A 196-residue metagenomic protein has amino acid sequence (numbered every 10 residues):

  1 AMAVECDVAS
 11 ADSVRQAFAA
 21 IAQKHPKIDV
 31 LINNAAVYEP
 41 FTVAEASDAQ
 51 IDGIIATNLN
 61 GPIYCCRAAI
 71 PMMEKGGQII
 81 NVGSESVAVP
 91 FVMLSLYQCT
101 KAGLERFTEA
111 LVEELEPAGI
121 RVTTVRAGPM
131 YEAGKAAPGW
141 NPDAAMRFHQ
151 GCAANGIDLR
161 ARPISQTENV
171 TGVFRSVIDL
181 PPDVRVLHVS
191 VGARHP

Functional and structural regions predicted by a protein language model:
C6-Q16, D48: The beta1-alpha1 cofactor-binding region of Rossmann-like NAD(H)/NADP(H)-dependent oxidoreductases
T42-V43, Q50-I55: Substrate-binding pocket helix/loop in short-chain dehydrogenase/reductase
A46, P90-Q98, A110: Active-site loop-to-helix junction immediately N-terminal to the catalytic Tyr of the SDR YXXXK motif in Rossmann-fold
C66, T100: Active-site helix of classical SDR
M72, V89, A110-I120: Active-site-adjacent segment of SDR/Rossmann-fold oxidoreductases
S84: Residue(s) in the substrate-gating loop at a strand-loop-helix junction that position the organic substrate next
T124, A145-P196: C-terminal helical subdomain
